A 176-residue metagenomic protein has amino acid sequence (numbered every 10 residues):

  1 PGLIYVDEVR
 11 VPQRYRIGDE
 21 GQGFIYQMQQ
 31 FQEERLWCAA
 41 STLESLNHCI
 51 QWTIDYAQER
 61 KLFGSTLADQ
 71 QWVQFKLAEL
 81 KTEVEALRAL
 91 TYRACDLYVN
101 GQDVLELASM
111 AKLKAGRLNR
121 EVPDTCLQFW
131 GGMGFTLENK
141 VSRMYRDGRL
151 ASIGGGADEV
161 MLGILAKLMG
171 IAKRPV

Functional and structural regions predicted by a protein language model:
P1-E85, A151, V176: Glycine-rich beta->alpha junctions and the first turn(s) of the following alpha-helix
E20, I25, T66, D103 (+2 more regions): Gly/Ser/Thr-rich beta-alpha loop segments that engage phosphate groups in nucleotides
Q27, T53, T91-A94, Y145-R149: Short alpha-helical scaffolding segments that buttress acidic/His motifs in well-ordered protein cores
M28-Q29, E33, W130-V176: Glycine-rich phosphate/cofactor-binding loops in nucleotide/flavin-utilizing enzymes
T42, D69, K76, E83 (+4 more regions): Residue-level recognition of specific faces of alpha-helices
I54, Q58-A68, K81-K114, P123 (+1 more regions): C-terminal helix-coil-helix/basic helical segment that borders enzyme active sites and/or dimer interfaces and provides
V73, V104-A111, R146-S152, V176: Short beta-alpha connecting loops at secondary-structure transitions that line or flank enzyme active sites
